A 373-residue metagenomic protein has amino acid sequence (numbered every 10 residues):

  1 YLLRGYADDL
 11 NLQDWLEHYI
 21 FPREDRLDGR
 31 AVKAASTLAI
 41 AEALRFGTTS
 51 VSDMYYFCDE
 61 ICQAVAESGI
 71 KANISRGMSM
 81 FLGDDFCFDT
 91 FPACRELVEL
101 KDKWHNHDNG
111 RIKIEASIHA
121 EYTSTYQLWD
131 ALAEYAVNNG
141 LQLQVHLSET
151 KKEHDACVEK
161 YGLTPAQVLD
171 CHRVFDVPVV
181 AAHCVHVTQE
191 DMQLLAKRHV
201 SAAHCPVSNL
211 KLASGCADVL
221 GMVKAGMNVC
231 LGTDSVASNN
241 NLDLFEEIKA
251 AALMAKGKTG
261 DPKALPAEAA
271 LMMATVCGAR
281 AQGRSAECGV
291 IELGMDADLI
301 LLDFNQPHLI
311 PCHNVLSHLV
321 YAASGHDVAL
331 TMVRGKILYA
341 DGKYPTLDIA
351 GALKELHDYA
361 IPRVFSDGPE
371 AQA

Functional and structural regions predicted by a protein language model:
L2-K33, K71-C94, T150-P178, R198-S201 (+2 more regions): Active-site gating loops and adjacent loop-to-helix segments of metal-dependent hydrolytic enzymes
L3, G47, V65, A116 (+11 more regions): Divalent metal-coordination and catalytic microenvironments
R4-I70, A93-N109, E355-F365, P369: Alpha-helical scaffold segments that flank or form the walls of functional sites
A41, Q63, D130, E134 (+5 more regions): Alpha-helical segments flanking ligand/cofactor-binding loops in enzyme cores
E60-E190: Metal-coordinating catalytic core of metallo-dependent amide/deamination hydrolases
C171-P178, L220-Q306, V320-A323: His/Asp/Glu-enriched, well-ordered alpha-helical/loop segment that forms or immediately abuts the divalent-metal
E190, K211-A213: Helical hairpin unit composed of two closely spaced alpha helices linked by a short loop
T275-A373: Active-site microenvironment of metallo-dependent hydrolases
